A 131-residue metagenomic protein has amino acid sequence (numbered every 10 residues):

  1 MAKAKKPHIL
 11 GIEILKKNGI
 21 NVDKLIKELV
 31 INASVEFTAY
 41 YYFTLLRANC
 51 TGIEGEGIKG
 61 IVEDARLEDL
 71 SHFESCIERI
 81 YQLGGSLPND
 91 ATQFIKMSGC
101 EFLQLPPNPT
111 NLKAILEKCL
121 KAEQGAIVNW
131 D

Functional and structural regions predicted by a protein language model:
M1-E13: Acidic, low-complexity proline/glycine-rich segments
A4-K5, K16-G19, E36, L70: Short linear motifs at secondary-structure transitions and domain/linker junctions
K6-P7, A91-S98: Mobile beta-alpha loop/short-helix "lid" or hinge segments that flank ligand
G11-I12, V30, G84: A generic short-segment signal for beta-strand/edge and adjacent turn/coil regions
I12-G19, K24-I26, N129: His/Met- and acidic-residue-enriched segments that coordinate or traffic transition-metal cofactors and support
N18, G55-D64, F102-T110: Glycine-rich tight-turn/loop motif centered on a GG-T
L25-V35, A39-Y42, L46, E78-R79 (+1 more regions): Acidic/histidine-rich alpha-helical segments that form the ligand environment of transition-metal centers
A39-L46, C50-Q93: Conserved alpha-helical segments that form or flank metal/cofactor-binding pockets of metalloenzymes
